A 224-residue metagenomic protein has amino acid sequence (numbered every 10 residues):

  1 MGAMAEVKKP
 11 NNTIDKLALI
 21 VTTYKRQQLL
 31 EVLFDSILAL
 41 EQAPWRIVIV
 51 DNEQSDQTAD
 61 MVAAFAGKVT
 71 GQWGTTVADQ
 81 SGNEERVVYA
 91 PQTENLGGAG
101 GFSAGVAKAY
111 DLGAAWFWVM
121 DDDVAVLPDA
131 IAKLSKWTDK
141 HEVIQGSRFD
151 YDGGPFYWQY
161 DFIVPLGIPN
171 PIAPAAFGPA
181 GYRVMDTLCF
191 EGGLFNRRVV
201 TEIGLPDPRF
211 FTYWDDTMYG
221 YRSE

Functional and structural regions predicted by a protein language model:
D35-P44: Short, acidic, metal-binding catalytic loop of nucleotide-sugar glycosyltransferases
S36, D51-M61, V124: A conserved acidic beta->alpha catalytic loop
W45-E53, A90-Q92: Short beta-strand/loop segment that forms part of the nucleotide-sugar
Y89-L112: Glycine-rich, basic loop-to-helix element that forms the pyrophosphate-binding segment of sugar-nucleotide handling
A114-D123: Short beta-strand-to-loop acidic/aromatic patch adjacent to the donor-nucleotide binding site
D129-Q159: Conserved donor NDP-sugar-binding/catalytic core segment of glycosyltransferases
A175-F195: A recurrent flexible, glycine/aromatic-enriched loop bordering the glycosyltransferase active site that acts as
G193-F195, V199-G204, R209-E224: A short, conserved alpha-helix in the catalytic core of glycosyltransferases
